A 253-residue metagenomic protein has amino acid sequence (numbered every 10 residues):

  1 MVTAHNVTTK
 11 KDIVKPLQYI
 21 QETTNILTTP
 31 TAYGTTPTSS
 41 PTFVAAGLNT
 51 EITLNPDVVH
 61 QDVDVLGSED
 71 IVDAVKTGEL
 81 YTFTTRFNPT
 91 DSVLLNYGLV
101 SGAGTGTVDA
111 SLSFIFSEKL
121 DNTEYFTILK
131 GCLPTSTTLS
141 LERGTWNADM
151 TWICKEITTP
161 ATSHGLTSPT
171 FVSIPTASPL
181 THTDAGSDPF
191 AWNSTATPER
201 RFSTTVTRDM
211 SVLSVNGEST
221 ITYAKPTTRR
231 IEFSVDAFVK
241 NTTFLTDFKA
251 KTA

Functional and structural regions predicted by a protein language model:
V2-A253: Signature of extracytoplasmic/envelope-associated structural regions
